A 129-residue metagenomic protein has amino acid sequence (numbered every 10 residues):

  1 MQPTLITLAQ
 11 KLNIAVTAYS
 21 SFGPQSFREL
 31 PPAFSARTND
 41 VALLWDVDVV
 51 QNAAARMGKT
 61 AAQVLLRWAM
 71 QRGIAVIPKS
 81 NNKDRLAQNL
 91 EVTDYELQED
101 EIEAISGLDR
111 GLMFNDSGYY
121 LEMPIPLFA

Functional and structural regions predicted by a protein language model:
M1-A129: Beta/alpha (TIM)-barrel catalytic core signal, keyed to glycine-rich beta->alpha loops juxtaposed to Asp/Glu that bind
